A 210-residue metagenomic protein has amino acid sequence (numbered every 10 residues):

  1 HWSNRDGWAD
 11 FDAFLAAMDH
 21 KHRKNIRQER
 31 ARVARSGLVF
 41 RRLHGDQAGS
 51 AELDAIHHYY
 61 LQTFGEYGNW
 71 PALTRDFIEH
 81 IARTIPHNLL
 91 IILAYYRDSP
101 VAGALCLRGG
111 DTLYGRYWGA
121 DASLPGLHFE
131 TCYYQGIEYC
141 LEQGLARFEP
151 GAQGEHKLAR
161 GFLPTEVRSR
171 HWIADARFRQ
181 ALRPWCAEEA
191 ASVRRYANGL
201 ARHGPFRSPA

Functional and structural regions predicted by a protein language model:
H1-G126, W172, A187, G204-A210: A conserved beta-strand-loop-helix scaffold within acyl/acetyltransferase catalytic domains
M18, T63-F64, I137, Q143 (+1 more regions): Generic alpha-helical secondary structure signal
G110-A176, R183: Acyl-donor binding region in acyl/amide transferases
I173-A174, F178-A210: In a subset of proteins, long, contiguous C-terminal domains/tails are tracked
